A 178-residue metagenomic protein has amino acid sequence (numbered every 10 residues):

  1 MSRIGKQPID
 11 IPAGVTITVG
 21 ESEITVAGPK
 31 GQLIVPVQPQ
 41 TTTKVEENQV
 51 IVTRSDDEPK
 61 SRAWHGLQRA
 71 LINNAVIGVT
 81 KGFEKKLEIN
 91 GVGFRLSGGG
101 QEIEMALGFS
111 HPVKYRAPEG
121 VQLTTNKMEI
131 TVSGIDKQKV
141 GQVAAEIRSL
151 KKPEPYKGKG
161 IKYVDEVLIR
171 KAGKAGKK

Functional and structural regions predicted by a protein language model:
S2-A145, S149-K178: N-terminal intrinsically disordered, cationic/polar leader segments that include organellar targeting peptides
